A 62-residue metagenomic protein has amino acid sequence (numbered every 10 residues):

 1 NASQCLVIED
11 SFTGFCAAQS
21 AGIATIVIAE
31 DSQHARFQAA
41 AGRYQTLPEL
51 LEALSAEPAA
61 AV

Functional and structural regions predicted by a protein language model:
N1-V62: Asp-based, Mg2+/Mn2+-dependent phosphohydrolase catalytic module
